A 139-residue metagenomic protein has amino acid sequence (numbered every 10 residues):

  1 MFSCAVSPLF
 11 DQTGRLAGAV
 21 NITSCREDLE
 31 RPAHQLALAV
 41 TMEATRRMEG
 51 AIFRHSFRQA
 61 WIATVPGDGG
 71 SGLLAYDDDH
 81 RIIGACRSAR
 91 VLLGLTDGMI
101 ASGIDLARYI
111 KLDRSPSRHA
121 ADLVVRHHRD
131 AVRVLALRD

Functional and structural regions predicted by a protein language model:
M1-F2, V65-G67: Short loop/turn motifs at secondary-structure junctions and domain boundaries
M1-R26: Extended hydrophobic
F2, D130-R133: PAS and PAS-like sensory/regulatory domains
A5-T13, V125-H127, A136-R138: A short, hydrophobic, proline-anchored segment that marks a local hinge/packing element in signaling and regulatory
G18, V132-L135, D139: Short beta-strand edge/capping elements of PAS-family sensory modules
R26-Q35: Regulatory loop-to-helix N-cap segments in sensory/regulatory domains that couple ligand/signal detection
L36-T45, A51, G69-R129: PAS-family sensory domains
A51-T64: Short alpha-helical interdomain "coupling" segment at the junction between an upstream regulatory sensor module
